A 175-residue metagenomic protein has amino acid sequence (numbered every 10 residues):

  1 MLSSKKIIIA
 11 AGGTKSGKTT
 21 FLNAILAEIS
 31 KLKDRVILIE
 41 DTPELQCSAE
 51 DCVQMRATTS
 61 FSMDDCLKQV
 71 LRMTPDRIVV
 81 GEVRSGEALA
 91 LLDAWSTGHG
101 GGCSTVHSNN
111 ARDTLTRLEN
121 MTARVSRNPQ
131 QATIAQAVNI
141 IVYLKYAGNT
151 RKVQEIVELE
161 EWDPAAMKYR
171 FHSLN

Functional and structural regions predicted by a protein language model:
L2-K15, T20, A24-A137, Y143-A147: Switch/coupling sub-region of P-loop NTPases
A135-N175: Conserved P-loop NTPase
